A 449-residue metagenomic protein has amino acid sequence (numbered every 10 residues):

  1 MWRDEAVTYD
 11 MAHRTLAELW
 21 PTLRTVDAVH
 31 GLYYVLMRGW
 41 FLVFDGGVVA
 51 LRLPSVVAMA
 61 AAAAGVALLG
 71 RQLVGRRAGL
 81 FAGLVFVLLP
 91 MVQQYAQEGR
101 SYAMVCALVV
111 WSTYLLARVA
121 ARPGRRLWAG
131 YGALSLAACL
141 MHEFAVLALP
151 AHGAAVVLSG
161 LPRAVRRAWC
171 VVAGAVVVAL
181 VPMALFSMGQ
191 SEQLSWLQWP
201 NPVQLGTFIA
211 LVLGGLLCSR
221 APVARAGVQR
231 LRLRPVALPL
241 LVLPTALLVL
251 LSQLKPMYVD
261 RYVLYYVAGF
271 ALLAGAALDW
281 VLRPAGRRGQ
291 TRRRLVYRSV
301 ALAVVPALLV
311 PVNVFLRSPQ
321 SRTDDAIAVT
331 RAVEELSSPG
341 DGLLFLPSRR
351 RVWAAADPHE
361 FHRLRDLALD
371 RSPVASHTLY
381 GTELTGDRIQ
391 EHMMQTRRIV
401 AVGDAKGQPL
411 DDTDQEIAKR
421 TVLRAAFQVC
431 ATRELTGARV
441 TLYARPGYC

Functional and structural regions predicted by a protein language model:
M1-C449: Terminal, non-globular segments
